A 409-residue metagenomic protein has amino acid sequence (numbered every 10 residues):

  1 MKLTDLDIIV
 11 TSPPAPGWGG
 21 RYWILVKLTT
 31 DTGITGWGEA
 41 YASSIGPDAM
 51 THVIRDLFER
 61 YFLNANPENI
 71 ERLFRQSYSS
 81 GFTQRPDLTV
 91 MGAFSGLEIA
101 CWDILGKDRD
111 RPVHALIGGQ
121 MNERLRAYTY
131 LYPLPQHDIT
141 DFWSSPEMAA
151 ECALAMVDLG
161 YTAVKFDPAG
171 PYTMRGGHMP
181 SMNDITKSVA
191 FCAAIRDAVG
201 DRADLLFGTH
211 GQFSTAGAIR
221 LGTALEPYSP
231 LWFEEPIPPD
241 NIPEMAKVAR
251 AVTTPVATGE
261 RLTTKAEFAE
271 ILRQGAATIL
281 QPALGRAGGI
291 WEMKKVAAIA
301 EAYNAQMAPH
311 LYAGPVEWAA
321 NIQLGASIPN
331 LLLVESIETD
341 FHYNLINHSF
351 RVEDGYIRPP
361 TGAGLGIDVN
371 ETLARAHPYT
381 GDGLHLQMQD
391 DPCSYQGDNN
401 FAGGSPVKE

Functional and structural regions predicted by a protein language model:
M1-W37, Y41-S44, T339-L345, Y395-D398: Structured beta-strand/loop patches that form or line metal/cofactor-binding pockets in enzymes
L3, G33, F58, L97 (+8 more regions): Conserved, mostly hydrophobic/aromatic
L28, D56, R72, T223 (+2 more regions): Shared catalytic-loop signature of beta/alpha-barrel
T29-R109, N399-E409: Metal- or metallocofactor-binding catalytic centers and their adjacent structured scaffolds across diverse enzyme
G38, A127-T129, T162-F166, L205-T209 (+5 more regions): Hydrophobic faces of well-ordered beta-strands that scaffold small-molecule active sites in alpha/beta enzyme cores
E98-P135, L159: Glycine-rich, aromatic-flanked loop segments that form ligand/cofactor-binding clefts across common enzyme folds
R124, Y128-A246, A251-V252: Metal-dependent enolase-superfamily TIM-barrel catalytic cores that perform enediolate-based chemistry
L365-E409: Extended hydrophobic packing segments that form well-structured cores
